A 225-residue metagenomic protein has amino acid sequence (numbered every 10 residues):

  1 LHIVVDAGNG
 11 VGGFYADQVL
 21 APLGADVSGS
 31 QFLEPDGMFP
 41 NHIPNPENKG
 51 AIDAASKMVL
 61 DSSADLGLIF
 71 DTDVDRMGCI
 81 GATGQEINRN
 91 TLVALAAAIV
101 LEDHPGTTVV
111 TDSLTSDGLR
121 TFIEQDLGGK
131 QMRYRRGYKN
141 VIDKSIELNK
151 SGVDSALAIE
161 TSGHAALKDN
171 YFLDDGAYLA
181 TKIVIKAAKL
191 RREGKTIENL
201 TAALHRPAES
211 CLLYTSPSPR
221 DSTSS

Functional and structural regions predicted by a protein language model:
L1-A25: Active-site pocket-lining segments that scaffold enzyme catalytic pockets across diverse folds
V4, D65-I69, A156-A158: Short glycine-aspartate micro-motif
G8-G13, V74-D75, T115-D117, G163: Gly/Ser/Thr-rich loops at beta-strand to alpha-helix junctions that form or flank small-molecule/cofactor-binding
F14-V19, P40-I43, M77-T83, L119-Q125 (+2 more regions): Short acidic, glycine/serine/threonine-rich loops at helix termini
Q18-V19, L23-I80: N-terminal small/polar loop signature for handling phosphorylated ligands or for N-terminal nucleophile
D26-Q31, E86-T91, G129-R136: Short hydrophobic/aromatic-enriched beta-strand-loop microsegments
A54-G128: Replace "Mg2+/Mn2+-dependent" with "divalent metal-dependent
H104-S216, R220, S225: Phosphate-binding and adjacent anionic-ligand microenvironments
